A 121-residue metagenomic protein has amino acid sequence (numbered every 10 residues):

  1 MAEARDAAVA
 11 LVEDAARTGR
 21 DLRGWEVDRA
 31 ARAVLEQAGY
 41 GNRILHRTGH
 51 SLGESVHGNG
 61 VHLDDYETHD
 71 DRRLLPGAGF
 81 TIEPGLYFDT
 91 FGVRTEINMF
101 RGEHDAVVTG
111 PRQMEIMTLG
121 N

Functional and structural regions predicted by a protein language model:
M1-N121: Active-site neighborhoods and metal-handling regions in enzymes and metal-associated proteins
